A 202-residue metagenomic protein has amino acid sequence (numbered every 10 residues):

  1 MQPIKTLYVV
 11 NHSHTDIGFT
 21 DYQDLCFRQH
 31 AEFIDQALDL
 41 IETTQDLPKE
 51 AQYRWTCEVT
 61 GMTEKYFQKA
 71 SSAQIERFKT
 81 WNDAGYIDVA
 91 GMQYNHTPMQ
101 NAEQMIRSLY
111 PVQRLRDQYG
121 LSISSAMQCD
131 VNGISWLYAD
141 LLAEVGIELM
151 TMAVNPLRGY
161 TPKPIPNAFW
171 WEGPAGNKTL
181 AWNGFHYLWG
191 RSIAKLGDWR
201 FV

Functional and structural regions predicted by a protein language model:
M1-V202: Catalytic-domain carbohydrate-binding cleft regions of carbohydrate-active enzymes
